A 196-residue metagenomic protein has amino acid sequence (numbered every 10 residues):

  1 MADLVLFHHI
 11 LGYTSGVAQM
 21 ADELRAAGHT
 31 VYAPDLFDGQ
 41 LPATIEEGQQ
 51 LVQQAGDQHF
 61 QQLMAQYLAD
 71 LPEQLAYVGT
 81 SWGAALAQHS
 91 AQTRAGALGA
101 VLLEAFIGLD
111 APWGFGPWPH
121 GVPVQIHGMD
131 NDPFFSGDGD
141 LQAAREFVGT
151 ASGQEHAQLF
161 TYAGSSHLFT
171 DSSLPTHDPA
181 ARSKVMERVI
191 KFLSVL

Functional and structural regions predicted by a protein language model:
M1-P72, F169-D171: Serine-hydrolase catalytic machinery in alpha/beta-hydrolase-like enzymes
H9, Q125-F134: Conserved strand-to-loop "acid loop" that flanks and positions the catalytic carboxylate
V78-A87: Gly/Ala-rich beta-loop-alpha elbow adjacent to hydrolase catalytic centers
A95-G108, P123: A conserved short beta-strand
W118-V124, Q154-H156: Short, proline-enriched alpha-helix->beta-strand connector loops that line the catalytic pocket of alpha/beta-hydrolase
H120, I126-G128, Y162: Short beta-strand/loop motif that positions the catalytic acidic residue of the alpha/beta-hydrolase fold
P133-A143: Conserved alpha/beta-hydrolase "acid-adjacent" motif
Q154-L196: C-terminal catalytic histidine-bearing segment of alpha/beta-hydrolase fold enzymes
